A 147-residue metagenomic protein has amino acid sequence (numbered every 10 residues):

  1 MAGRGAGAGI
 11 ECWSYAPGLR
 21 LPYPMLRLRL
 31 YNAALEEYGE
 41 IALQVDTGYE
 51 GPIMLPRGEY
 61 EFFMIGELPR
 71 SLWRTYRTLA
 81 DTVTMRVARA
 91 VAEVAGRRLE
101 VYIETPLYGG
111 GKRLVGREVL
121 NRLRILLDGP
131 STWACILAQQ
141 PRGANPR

Functional and structural regions predicted by a protein language model:
M1-R147: Pepsin/retropepsin-fold aspartyl endopeptidases
